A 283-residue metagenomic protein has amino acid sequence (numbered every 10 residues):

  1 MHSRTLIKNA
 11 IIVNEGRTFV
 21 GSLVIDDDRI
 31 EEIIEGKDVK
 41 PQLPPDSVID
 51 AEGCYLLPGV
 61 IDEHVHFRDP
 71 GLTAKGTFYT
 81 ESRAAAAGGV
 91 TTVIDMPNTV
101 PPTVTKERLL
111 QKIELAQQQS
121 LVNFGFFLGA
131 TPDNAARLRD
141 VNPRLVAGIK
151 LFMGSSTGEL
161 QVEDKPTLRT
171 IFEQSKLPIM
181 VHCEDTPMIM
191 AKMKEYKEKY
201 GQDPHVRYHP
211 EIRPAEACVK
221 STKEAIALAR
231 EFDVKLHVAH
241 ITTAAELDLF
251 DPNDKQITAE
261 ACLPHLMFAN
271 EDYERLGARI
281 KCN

Functional and structural regions predicted by a protein language model:
M1-Q42: N-terminal metal-binding scaffold of metallo-dependent hydrolase/deaminase domains
A10, L23, D28, G53 (+8 more regions): Divalent metal-coordination and catalytic microenvironments
V39-L56: Active-site metal-binding motif and surrounding structural segment of the metallo-beta-lactamase
C54-Q119: Metal-associated gating/positioning segment near the N- to mid-region
E63-G76, T99, V122-N134, E211-A215 (+1 more regions): Active-site mouth loops of central-metabolism enzymes
V90-I94, Q119-N123, I226-K235: Short, surface-exposed connector motifs at secondary-structure boundaries
K106-V122, T170-V181: Alpha-helix-loop-beta-strand connector modules within alpha/beta enzyme cores
A136-N283: Histidine/acidic residue-rich metal-binding segments in metalloenzymes
